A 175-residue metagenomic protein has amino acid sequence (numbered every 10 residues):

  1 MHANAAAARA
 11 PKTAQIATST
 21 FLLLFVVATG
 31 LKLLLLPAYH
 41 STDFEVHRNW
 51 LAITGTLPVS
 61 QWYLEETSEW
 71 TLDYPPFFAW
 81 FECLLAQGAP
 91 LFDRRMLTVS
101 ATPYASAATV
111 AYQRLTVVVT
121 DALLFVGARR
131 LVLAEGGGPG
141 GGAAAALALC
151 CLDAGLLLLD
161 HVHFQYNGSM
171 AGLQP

Functional and structural regions predicted by a protein language model:
M1-K32, L133-A144: Start-transfer (signal-anchor) and selected internal transmembrane alpha helices of multi-pass inner/ER membrane
G30-V46: Helix-to-loop transition at the C-terminal end of transmembrane segments
H47-D73, F77, G88-M96: Extracytosolic helix-loop segments that constitute the early lumenal/periplasmic catalytic or substrate-binding loops
R48, T71-E82, A86, T109 (+2 more regions): Membrane-embedded glycan transfer/ligation machinery that uses polyprenyl lipid-linked sugar donors/oligosaccharides
P103-G137: Transmembrane-helix motifs of polytopic, lipid-linked glycan transferases
A146-C151: Short helix- or helix-capping micro-motifs that position conserved polar/aromatic residues at function-defining sites
H161-S169: Short acidic/glycine- and proline-prone juxtamembrane loop motifs at membrane-interface regions of multi-pass membrane
S169-P175: Specific aromatic-rich, kink-prone transmembrane helix
